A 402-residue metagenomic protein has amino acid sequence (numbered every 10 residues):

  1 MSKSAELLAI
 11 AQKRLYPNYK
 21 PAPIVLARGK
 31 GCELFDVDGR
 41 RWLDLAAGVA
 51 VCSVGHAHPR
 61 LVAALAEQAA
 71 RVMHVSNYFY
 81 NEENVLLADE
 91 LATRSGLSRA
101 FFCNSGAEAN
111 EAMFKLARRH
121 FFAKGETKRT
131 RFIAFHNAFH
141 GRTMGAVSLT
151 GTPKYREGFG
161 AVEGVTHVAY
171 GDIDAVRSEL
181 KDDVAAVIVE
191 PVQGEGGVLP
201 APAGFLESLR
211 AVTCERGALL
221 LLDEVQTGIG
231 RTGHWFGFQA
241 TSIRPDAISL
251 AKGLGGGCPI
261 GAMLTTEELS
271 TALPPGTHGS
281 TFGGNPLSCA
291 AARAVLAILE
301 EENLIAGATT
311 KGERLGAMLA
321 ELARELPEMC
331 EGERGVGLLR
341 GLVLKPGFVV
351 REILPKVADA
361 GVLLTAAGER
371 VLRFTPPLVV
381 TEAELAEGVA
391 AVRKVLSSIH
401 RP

Functional and structural regions predicted by a protein language model:
M1-P402: Conserved N-terminal phosphate-binding loop of PLP-dependent enzymes in the Aspartate aminotransferase
